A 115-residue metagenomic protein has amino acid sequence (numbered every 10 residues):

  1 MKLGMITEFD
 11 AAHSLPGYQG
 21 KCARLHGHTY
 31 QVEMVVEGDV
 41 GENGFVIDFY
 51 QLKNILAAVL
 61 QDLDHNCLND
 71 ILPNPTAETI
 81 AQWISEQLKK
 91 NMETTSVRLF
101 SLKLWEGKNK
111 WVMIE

Functional and structural regions predicted by a protein language model:
M1-E115: Charge-rich, low-complexity N-terminal segments
